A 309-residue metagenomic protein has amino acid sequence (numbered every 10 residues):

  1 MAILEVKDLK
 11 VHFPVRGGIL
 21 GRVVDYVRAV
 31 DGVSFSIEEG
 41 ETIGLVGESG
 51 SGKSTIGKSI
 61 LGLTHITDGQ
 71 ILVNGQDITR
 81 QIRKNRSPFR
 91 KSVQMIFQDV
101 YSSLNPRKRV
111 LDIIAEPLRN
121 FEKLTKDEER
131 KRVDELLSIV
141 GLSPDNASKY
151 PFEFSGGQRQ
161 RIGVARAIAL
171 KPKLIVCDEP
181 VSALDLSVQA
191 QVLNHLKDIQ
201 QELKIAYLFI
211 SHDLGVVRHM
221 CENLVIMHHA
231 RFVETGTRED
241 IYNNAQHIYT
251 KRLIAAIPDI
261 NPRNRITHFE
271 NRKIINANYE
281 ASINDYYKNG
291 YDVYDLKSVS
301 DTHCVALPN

Functional and structural regions predicted by a protein language model:
V15-G21, R238-N309: Short catalytic/signature loops enriched in Gly
L20-V24, I78-Q94, D112, N120 (+1 more regions): ABC ATPase NBD coupling module
G69-R80: Conserved ABC transporter NBD signature motif
D127-D145, I254: Conserved ABC ATPase "signature" region
Y150-F154, Q158: Conserved ABC ATPase signature
A169-K173: A short, proline-enriched helix->beta-strand linker immediately N-terminal to the Walker B motif in ABC-type P-loop
